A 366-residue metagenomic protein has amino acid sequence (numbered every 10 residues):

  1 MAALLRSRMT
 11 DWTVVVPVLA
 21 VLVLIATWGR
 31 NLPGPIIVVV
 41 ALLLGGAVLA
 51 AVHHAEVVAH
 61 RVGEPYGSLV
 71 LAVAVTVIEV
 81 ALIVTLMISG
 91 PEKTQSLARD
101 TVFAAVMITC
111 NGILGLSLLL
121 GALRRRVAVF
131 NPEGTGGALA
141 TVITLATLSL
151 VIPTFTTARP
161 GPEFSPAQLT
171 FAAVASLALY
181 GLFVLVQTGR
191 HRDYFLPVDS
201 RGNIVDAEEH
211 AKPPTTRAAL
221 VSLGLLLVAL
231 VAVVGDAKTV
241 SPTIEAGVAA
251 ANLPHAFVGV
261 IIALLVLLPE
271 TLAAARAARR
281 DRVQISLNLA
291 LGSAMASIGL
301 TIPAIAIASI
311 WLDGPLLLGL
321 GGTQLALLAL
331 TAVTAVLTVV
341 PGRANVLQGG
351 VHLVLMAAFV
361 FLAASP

Functional and structural regions predicted by a protein language model:
M1-P366: Hydrophobic alpha-helical segments, chiefly the membrane-spanning helices and signal/signal-anchor peptides
